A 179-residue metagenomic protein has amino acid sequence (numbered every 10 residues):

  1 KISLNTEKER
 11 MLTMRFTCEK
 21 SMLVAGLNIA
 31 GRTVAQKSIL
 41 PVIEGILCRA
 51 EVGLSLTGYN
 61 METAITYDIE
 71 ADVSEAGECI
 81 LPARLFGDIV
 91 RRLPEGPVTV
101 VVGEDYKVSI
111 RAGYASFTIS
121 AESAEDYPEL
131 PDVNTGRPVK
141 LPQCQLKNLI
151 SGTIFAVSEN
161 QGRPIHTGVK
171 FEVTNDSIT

Functional and structural regions predicted by a protein language model:
K1-T179: Structural preference for solvent-exposed beta-strand-turn elements and adjacent flexible terminal/loop segments within
